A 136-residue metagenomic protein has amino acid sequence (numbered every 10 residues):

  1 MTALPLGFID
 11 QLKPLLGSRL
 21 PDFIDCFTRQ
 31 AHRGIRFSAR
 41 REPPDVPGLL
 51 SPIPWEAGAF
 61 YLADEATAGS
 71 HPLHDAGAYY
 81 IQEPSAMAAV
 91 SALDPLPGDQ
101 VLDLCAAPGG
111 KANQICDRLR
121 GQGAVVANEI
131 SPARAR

Functional and structural regions predicted by a protein language model:
M1-R136: S-adenosylmethionine
